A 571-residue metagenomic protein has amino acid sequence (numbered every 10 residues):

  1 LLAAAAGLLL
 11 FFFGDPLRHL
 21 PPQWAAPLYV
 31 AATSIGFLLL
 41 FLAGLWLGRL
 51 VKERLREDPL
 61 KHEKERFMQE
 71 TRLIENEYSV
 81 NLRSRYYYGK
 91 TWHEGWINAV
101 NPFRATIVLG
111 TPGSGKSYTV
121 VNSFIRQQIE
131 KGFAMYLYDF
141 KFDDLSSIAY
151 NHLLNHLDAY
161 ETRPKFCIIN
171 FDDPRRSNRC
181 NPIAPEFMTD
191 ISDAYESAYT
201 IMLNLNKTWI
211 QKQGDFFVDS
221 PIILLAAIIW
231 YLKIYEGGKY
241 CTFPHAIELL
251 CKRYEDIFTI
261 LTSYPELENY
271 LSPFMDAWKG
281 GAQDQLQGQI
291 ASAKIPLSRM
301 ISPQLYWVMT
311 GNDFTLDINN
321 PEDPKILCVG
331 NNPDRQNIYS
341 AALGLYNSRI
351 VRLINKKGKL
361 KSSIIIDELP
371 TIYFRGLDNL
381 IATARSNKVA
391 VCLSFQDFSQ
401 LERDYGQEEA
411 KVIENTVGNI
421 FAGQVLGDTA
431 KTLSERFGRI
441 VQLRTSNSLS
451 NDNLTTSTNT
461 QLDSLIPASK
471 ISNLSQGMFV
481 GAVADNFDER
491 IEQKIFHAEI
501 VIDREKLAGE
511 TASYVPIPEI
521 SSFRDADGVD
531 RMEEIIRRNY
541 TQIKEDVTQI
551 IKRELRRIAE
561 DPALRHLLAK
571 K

Functional and structural regions predicted by a protein language model:
L1-S114, Y118-F124, L449-N451, K570: Basic- and hydrophobic-enriched, low-structure N-terminal and domain-boundary segments that flank ATP-binding catalytic
T33-F37, P370, G477: Glycine-centered small-residue hotspots that permit tight backbone geometry or close packing
K52-D58, I97-V389, D404, I471-S475 (+4 more regions): P-loop NTPase motor domains
N76-R83, R163, N473-V480: A short, compositionally biased
Y86-W92, N206-F216, R444-Q461: Low-complexity, polar-biased intrinsically disordered regions enriched in Pro/Ser/Thr/Gly
I381-T383, N387-A390, S394-A484: Conserved ATP-driven motor cores of ASCE-family P-loop NTPases powering translocation/secretion/packaging/pilus
E492-K494: Intrinsically disordered, low-complexity segments enriched in serine, threonine, and glycine
F496-I500: N-terminal charged/capping segments associated with class I S-adenosyl-L-methionine
